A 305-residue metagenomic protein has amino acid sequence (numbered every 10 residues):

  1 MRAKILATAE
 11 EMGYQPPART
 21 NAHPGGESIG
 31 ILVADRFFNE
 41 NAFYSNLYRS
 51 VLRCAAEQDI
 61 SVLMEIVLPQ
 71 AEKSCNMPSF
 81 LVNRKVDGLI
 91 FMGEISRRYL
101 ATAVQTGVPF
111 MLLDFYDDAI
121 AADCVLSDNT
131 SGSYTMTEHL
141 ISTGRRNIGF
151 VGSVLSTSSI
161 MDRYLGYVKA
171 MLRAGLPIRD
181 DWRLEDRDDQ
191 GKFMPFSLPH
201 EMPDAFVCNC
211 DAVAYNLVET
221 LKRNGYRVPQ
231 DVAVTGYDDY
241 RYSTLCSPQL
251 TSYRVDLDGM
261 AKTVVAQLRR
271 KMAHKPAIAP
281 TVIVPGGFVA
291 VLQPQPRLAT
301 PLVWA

Functional and structural regions predicted by a protein language model:
M1-G25, A305: N-terminal helix-turn-helix DNA-binding module of bacterial transcription factors
Q15, D87, R146-I148, D204: Short acidic/polar active-site loop segments enriched in Thr and Asp
G25-E138, F196-E201, A205, A212: Alpha-helical recognition/docking segments in bacterial nutrient-uptake and carbohydrate-utilization systems
A34-N46, M64-E72, V125-T135, V151-P195 (+4 more regions): Hinge/beta->alpha junction and helix N-cap segments in small-molecule ligand-binding domains
E57-Q58, M171-I178, R223-V228: Short helix-capping segments at alpha-helix termini
N147-I148, I178-W182, V228-A233: Short acidic capping loops at alpha-helix termini that bridge into adjacent secondary structure
M194-A305: Flexible loop/turn connectors
